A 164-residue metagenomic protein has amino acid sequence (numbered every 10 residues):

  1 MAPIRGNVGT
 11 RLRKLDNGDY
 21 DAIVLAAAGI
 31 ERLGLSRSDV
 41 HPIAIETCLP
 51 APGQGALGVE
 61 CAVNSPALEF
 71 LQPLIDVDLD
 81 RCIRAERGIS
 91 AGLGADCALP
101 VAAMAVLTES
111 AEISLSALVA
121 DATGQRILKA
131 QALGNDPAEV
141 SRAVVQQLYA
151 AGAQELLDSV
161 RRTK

Functional and structural regions predicted by a protein language model:
M1, R5-K164: Small-molecule-sensing regulatory modules
